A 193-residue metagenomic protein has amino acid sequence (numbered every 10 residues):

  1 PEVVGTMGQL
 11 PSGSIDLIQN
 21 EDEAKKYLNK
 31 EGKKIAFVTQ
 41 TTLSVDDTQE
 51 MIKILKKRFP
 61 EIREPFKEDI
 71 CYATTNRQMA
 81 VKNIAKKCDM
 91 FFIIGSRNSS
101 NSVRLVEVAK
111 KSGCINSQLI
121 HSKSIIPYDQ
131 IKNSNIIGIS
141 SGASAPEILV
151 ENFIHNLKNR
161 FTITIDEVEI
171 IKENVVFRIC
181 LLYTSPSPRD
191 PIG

Functional and structural regions predicted by a protein language model:
P1-S141, E147-I148, N152-S185: The feature marks the mature, well-folded catalytic cores of soluble enzymes
Y183-G193: Single conserved hydrophobic/aromatic residue that forms the stacking wall/gate of nucleotide- or nucleobase-binding
